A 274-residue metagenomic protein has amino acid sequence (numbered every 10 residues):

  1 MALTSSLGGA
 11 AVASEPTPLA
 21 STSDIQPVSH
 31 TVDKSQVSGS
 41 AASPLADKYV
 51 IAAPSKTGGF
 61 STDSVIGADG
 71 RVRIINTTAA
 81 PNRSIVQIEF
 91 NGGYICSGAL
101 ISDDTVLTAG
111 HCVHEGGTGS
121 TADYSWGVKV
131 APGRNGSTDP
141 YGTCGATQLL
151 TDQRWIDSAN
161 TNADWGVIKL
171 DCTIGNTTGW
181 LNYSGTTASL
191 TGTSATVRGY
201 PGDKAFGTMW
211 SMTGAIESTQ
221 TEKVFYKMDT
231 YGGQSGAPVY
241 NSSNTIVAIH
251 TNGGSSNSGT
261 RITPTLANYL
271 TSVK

Functional and structural regions predicted by a protein language model:
L3-V12: C-terminal segment of classical bacterial N-terminal signal peptides
A11-L100: Protease-domain processing segments flanking chymotrypsin-fold serine proteases, especially trypsin-like
S61-R83, N91-I95, H114, G119-G175: Conserved catalytic-core segment of clan PA serine endopeptidases
A80-K129, A215-T219, T251-S255, G259-T260: Catalytic histidine site
G92-I95, V106, C112-E115, G136-T138 (+5 more regions): Solvent-exposed loop/turn segments at secondary-structure junctions within structured extracellular/periplasmic domains
G136, A146, T161-Q234, T260-L266: Chymotrypsin/trypsin-fold serine protease catalytic domain
D229-H250: Catalytic nucleophile loop of clan PA
V247, T251-K274: C-terminal cap/linker of serine protease catalytic domains
